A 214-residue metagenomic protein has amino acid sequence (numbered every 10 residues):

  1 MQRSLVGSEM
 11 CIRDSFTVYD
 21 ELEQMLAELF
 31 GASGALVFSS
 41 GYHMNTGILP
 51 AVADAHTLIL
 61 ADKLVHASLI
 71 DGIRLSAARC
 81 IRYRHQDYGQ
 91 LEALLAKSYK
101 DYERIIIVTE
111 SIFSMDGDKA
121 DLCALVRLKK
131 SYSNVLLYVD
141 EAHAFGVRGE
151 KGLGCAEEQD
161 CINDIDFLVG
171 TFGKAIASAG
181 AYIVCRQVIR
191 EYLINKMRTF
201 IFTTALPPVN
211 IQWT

Functional and structural regions predicted by a protein language model:
M1-G7, C11-I12: Single conserved hydrophobic/aromatic residue that forms the stacking wall/gate of nucleotide- or nucleobase-binding
G7, A55, L75-A77, D164: Short, structured coil segments at secondary-structure junctions
R13-S15, A67, Y88-G89, S111-D116 (+2 more regions): Short, small-residue-enriched loops and turns at beta-alpha junctions that line or gate enzyme active sites
E23-G47: Short loop-beta-helix segment that forms the pyridoxal 5′-phosphate
I48-A67: Conserved PLP-anchoring active-site segment centered on the Schiff-base-forming lysine
I81, H85-V139: Active-site phosphate-binding strand-loop segment of PLP-dependent enzymes
N134-L136, H143, R148-T214: Active-site C-terminal subdomain of aminotransferase-like
